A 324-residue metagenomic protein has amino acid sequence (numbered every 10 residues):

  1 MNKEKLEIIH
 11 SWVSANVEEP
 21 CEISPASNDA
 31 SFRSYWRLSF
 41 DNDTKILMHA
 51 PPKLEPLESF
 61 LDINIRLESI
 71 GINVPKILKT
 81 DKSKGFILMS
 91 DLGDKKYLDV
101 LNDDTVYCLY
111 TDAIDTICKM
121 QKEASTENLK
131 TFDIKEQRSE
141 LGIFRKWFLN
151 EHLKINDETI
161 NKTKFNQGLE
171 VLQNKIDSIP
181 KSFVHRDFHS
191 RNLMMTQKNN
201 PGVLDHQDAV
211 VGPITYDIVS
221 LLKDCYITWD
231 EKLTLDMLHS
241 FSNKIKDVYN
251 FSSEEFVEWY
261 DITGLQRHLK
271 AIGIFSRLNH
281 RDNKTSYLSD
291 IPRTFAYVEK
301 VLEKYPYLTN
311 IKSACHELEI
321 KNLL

Functional and structural regions predicted by a protein language model:
M1-F86, T196-P201, C315-L324: Conserved NTP-binding catalytic cores of kinases and kinase-like/nucleotidyltransferase enzymes across multiple kinase
K5, I9, V13-A15, S125-K130 (+3 more regions): An alpha-helical support segment within catalytic cores of ATP-dependent transferases
P25, S34-S39, L47, M120 (+3 more regions): Active-site acidic catalytic loop and adjacent metal/ATP-binding pocket of ATP-dependent phosphoryl transfer enzymes
W36-S139, I143, L153, D177-S178: ATP-binding pocket architecture of kinase catalytic cores
L109, H185, V210-V211, Y260-L265: Secondary-structure capping and boundary motifs in well-ordered enzyme cores
I143-H152, I214-N250, I262-D282, T294-V301: Active-site activation/catalytic loop segments of kinase-like enzymes and analogous catalytic loops in related
N250-E258: Histidine/acidic-rich helix-loop-helix segments that form or flank divalent-metal centers in metalloenzyme catalytic
G273-L324: ATP/Mg2+ or Mg2+-diphosphate-binding catalytic cores that bind nucleotide phosphates or diphosphates via glycine-rich
